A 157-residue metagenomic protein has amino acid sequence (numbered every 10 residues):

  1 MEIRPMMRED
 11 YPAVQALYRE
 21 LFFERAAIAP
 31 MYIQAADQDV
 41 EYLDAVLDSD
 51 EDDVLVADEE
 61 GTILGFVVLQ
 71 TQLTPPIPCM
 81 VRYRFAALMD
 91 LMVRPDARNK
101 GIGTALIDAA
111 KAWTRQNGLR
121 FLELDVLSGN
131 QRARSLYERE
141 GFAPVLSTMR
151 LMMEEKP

Functional and structural regions predicted by a protein language model:
E2-A16: A short beta-loop-alpha structural element at the N-terminal edge of CoA-dependent acyl/N-acetyltransferase catalytic
F22-L43: Conserved GNAT-fold acetyl-CoA-binding loop/helix
D44-V56, A87: A short helix-loop-beta-strand connector motif used in the catalytic cores of GNAT acetyltransferases and, in some
V56, T62-T71, A87, M92: Conserved beta-strand in the GNAT
D90-V93, N99-A112, Q116, S135 (+1 more regions): Conserved acetyl-CoA-binding loop-helix of GNAT-fold acetyltransferases
T114-D125: Conserved GNAT acetyl-CoA-binding A-motif
L119, E138-S147: Conserved acetyl-CoA-binding loop of GNAT-fold acetyltransferases
E123-A133, R150-E155: Conserved beta-strand-loop-alpha-helix junction that forms the acyl-donor binding cleft
